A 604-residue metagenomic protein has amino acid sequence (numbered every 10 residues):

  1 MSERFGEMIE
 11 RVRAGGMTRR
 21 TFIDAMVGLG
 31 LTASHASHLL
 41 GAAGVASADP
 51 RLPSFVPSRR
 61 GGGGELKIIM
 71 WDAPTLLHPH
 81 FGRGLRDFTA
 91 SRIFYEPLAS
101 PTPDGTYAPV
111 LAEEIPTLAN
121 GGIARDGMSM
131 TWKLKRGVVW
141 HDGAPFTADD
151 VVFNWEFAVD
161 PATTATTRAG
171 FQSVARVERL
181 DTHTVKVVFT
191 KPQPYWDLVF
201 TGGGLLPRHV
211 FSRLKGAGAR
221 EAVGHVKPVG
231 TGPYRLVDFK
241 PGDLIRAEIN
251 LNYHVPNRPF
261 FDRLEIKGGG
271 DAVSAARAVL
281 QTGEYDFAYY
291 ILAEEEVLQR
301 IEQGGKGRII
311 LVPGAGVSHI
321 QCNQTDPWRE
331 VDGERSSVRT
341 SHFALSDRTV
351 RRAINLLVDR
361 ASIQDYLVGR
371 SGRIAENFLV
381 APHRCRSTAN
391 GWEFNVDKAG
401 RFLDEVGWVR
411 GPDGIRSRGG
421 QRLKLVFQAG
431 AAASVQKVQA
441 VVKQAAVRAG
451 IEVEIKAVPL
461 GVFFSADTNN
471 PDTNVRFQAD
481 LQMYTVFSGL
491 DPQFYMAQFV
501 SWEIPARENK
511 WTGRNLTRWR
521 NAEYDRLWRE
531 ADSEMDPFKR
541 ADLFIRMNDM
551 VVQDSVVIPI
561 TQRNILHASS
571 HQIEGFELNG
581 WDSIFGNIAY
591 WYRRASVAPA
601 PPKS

Functional and structural regions predicted by a protein language model:
S2-M17, T21, A25, S47-G61 (+13 more regions): Extracytoplasmic/periplasmic ligand-capture domains
M26-S34: Sec-dependent signal peptide hydrophobic core
G41-A42, A48: Boundary at the C-terminal end of the N-terminal hydrophobic targeting segment
A73-N120: Protein kinase glycine-rich loop
T167-K215, D238: Surface-exposed binding/hinge segments that line and control ligand-binding clefts or catalytic entry sites
I560: Active-site-proximal polar cores
